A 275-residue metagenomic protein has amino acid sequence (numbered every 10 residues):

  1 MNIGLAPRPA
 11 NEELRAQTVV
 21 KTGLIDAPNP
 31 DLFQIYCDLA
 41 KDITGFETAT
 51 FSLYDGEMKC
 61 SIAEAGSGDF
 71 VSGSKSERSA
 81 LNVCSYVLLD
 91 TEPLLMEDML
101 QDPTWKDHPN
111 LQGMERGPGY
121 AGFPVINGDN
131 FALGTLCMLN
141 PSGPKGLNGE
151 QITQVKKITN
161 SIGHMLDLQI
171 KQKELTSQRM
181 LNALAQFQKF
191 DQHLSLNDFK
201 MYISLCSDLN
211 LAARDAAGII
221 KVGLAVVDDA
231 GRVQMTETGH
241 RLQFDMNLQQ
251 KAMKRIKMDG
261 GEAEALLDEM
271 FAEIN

Functional and structural regions predicted by a protein language model:
M1-D31, S177-Q178: Signal-transmission linkers at sensory-effector interfaces
N2-G4, L139-K189: Juxtadomain coupling helices with adjacent low-complexity linkers
D26-K59, C206-V233, N275: Helix-loop-beta substructure at the N-terminus of cytosolic sensory domains that couple signal/ligand detection
T48, G122, T135: Short hydrophobic/aromatic beta-strand element in the GNAT-like acyltransferase core that lines or flanks the acyl-donor
T50, Y54-C60, D69-P118, L248-R255: Regulatory sensory and allosteric helical modules in signal-transduction proteins and certain transcription factors
P118-N127: A short, aliphatic-rich beta-strand micro-motif
F131-N140: Sensory beta-strand/linker motifs that couple input domains to effectors
I170-D245, M258-N275: Signal-transducing coiled-coil/dimerization helices and immediately adjacent hinge/linker segments that couple sensory
